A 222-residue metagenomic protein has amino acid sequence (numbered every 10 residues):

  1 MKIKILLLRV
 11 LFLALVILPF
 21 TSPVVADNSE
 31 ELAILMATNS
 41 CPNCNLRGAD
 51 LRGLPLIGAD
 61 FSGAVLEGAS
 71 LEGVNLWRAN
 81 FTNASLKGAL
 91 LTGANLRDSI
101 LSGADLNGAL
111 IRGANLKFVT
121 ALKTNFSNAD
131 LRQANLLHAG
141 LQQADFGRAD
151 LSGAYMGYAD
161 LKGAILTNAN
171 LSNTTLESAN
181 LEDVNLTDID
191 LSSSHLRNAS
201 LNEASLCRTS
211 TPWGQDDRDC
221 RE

Functional and structural regions predicted by a protein language model:
K2-L11: Bacterial N-terminal signal peptides that target proteins for export
L13-A14, V24: Cleavable N-terminal signal peptides
D27-E222: Tandem repeat scaffolds
